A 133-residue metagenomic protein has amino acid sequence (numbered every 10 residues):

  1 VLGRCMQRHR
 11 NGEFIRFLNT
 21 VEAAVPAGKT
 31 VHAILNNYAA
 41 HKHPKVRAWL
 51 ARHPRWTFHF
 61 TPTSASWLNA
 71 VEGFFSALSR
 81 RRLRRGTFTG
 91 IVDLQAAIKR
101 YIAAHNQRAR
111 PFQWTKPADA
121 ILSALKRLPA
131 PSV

Functional and structural regions predicted by a protein language model:
V1-V133: Short functional hotspots at interaction and active-site rims
